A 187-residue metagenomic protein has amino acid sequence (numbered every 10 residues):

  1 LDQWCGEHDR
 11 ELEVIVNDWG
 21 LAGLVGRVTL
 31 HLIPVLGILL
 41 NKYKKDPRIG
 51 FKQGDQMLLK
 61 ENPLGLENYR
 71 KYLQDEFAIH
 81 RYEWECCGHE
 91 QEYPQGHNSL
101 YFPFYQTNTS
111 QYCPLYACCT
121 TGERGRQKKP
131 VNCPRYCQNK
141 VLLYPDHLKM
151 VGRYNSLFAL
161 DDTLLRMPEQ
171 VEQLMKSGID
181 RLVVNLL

Functional and structural regions predicted by a protein language model:
L1-L187: Active-site pocket-lining/capping segments in soluble small-molecule metabolic enzymes
